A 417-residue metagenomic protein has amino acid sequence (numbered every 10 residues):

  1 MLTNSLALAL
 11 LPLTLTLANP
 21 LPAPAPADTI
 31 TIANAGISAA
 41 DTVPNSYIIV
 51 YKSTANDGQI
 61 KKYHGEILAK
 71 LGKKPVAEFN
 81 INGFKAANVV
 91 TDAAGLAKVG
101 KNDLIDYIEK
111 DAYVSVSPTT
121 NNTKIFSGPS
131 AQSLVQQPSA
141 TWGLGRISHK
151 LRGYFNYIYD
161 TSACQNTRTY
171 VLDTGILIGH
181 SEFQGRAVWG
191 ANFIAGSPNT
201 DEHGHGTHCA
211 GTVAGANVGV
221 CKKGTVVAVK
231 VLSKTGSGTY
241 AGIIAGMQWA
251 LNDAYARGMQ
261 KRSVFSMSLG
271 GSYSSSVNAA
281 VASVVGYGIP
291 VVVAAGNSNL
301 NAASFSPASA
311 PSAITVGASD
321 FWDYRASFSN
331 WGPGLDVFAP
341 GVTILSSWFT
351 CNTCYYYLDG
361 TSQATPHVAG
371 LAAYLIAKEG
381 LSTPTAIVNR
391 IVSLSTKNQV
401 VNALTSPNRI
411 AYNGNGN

Functional and structural regions predicted by a protein language model:
M1-P24: Fungal secretory targeting signals
L21-A39, S53-A55, G65-G143: Autoinhibitory propeptides
Y47-V50, N88, Y107-E109, R168-L172 (+10 more regions): Structural recognition of the beta-strand scaffold that forms the well-ordered cores of secreted hydrolase catalytic
K52-D57, D92, Y113-V114, G175-I178 (+9 more regions): Acidic glycine-/aspartate-rich tracts in secreted/extracellular proteins
K110, M247, R257-T350, N389-S395: Catalytic-core segments of hydrolase enzymes
L134-Q137, Y154-S162, T200-E202, V293-A313 (+3 more regions): Active-site-adjacent substrate-recognition loops and nearby beta-strands within hydrolase catalytic domains
S139-A140, N156-W189, S197-G242, G258-V264 (+6 more regions): Subtilisin-like serine protease catalytic core
A210-A214, K222-K234, Q248, N252-D253 (+4 more regions): Hydrolase catalytic cores
